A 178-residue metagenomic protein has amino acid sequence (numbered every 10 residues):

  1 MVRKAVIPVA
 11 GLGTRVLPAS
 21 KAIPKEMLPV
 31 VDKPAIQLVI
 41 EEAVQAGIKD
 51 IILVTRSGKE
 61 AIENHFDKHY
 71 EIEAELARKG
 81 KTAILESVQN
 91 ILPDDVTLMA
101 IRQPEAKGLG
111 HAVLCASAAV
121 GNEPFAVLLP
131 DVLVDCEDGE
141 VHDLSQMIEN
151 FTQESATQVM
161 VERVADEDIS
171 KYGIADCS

Functional and structural regions predicted by a protein language model:
V2-K81, L98, Q103, G139-Q146: N-terminal glycine-rich phosphate-binding loop and ensuing alpha1 helix
E71-E75, T82, V88-C177: Conserved beta-loop-beta/alpha segment of the NTase-like Rossmann-fold superfamily that binds/positions NTPs
